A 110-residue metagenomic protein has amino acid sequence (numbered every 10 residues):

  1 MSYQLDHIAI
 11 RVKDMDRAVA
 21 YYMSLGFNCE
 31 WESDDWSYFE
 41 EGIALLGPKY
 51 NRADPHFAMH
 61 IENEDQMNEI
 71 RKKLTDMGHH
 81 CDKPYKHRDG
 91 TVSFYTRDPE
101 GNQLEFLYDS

Functional and structural regions predicted by a protein language model:
S2, A9-A44: Core segments of cupin and vicinal oxygen chelate
L5-K13, K49-K73, S93-R97: Vicinal oxygen chelate
D6, L25, S33-D35, P55 (+2 more regions): Residue-level marker for the onset of beta-strands and adjacent loop->beta junctions in well-ordered domains
Y21-N28, L45-G47, I61-E64, T75-H79 (+1 more regions): Generic alpha-helical propensity signal that fires on short helical segments and nearby coil/disordered stretches
N28-P55, I61, Q103-Y108: Conserved short beta-strand elements that form part of the metal-binding/catalytic scaffold of enzyme active sites
E32, R71-S110: Vicinal oxygen chelate
